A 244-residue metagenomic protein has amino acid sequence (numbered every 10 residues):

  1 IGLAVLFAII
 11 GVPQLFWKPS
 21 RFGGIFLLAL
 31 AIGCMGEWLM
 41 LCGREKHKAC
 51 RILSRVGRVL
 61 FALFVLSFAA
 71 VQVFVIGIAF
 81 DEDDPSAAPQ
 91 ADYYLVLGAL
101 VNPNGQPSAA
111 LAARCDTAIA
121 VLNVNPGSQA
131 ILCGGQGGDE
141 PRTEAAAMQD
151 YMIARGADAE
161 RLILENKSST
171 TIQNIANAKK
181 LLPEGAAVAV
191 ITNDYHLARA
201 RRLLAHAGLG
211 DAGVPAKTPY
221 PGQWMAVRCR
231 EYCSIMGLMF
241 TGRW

Functional and structural regions predicted by a protein language model:
I1-R44: Membrane-embedded alpha-helical segments of integral membrane proteins
G2-I9, L60-A70, C229, C233: Lipid-exposed faces of alpha-helical membrane segments in multi-pass integral membrane proteins
A4, A29-I32, G134-G137, S168 (+1 more regions): Glycine-centered flexibility motif
G11-P19, C42, A69-A79, M239-G242: Transmembrane helix-loop junctions and nearby membrane-interface residues
R44-C50: Membrane-helix interface/capping segments
C50-I76: Internal/C-terminal transmembrane anchor helices
A70-R230: A structural signal for short, hydrophobic/glycine-enriched beta-strand patches
M225-W244: A transmembrane-helix-recognition feature enriched in membrane-embedded lipid enzymes and envelope glyco-/phospholipid
